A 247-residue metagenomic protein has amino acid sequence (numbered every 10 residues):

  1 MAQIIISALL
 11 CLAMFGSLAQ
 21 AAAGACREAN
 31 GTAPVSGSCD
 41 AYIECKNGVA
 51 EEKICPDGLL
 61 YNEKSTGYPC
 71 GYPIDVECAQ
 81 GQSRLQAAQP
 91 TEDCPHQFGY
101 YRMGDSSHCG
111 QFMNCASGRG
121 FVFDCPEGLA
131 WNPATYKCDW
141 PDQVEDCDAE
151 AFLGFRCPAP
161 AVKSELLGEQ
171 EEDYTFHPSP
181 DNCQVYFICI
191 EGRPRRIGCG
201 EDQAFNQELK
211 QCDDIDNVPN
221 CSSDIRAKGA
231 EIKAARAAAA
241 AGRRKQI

Functional and structural regions predicted by a protein language model:
A2-I247: Cysteine-rich, disulfide-bonded extracellular modules and peptides in secreted proteins and receptor ectodomains
